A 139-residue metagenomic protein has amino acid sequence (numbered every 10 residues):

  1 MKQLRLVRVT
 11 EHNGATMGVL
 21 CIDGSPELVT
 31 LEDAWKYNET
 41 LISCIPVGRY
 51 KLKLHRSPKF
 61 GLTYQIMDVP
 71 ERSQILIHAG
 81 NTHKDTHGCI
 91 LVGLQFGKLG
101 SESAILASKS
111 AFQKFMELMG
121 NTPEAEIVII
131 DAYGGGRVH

Functional and structural regions predicted by a protein language model:
M1-E126, I130-H139: Cell wall/extracellular polymer interaction/catalysis modules
